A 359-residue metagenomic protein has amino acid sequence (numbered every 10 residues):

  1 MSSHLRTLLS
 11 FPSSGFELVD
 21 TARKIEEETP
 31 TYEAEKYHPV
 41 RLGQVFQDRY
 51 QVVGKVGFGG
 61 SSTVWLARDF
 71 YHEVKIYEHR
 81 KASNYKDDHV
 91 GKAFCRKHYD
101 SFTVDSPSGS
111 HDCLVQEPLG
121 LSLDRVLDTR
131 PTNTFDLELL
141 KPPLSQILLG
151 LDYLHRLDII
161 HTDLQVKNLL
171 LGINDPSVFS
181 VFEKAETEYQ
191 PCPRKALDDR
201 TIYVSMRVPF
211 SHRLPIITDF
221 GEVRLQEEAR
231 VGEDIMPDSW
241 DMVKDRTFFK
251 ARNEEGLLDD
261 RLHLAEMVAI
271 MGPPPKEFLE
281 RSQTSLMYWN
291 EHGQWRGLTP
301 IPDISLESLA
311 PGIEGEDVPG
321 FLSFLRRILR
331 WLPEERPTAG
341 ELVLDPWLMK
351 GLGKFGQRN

Functional and structural regions predicted by a protein language model:
M1-N359: Intrinsically disordered, low-complexity regulatory segments of kinases
